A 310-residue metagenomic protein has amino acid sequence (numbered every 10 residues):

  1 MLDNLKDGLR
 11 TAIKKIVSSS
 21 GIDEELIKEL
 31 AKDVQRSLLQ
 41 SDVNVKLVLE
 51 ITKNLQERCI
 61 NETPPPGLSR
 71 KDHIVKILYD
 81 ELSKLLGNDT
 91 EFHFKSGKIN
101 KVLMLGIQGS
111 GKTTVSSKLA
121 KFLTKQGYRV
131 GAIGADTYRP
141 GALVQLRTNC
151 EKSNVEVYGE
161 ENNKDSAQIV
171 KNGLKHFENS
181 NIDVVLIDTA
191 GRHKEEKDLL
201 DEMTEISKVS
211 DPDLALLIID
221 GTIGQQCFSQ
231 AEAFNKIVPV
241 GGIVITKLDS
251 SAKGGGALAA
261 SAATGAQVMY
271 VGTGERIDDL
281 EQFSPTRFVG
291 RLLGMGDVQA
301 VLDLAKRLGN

Functional and structural regions predicted by a protein language model:
M1, S19, F92-S96, L105-Q108 (+10 more regions): Replace "in large, NTP-powered and nucleic-acid-processing enzymes" with "in large, NTP-powered factors and other
L2-D3, G309: Switch/coupling subdomain of P-loop NTPase systems
D3, D7, T11-K14, S20 (+8 more regions): Flexible, active-site-adjacent loop/turn segments at secondary-structure boundaries
K6, K28, D303-K306: Short amphipathic alpha-helical segments with heptad-repeat character
G8-A135, A142-N162, I169-T189: Primarily NTPase-proximal linker/entry elements flanking Walker-type ATP/GTP-binding cores
D23, N44, S69, D165 (+3 more regions): Helix N-cap and loop-to-helix transition residues
G109-S110, T137-P140, K164-S166, G191-E195 (+2 more regions): Short, small-residue-enriched loops and turns at beta-alpha junctions that line or gate enzyme active sites
K171, I182, K194, L200-S207 (+1 more regions): Conserved phosphate-handling catalytic cores of large alpha/beta enzymes
